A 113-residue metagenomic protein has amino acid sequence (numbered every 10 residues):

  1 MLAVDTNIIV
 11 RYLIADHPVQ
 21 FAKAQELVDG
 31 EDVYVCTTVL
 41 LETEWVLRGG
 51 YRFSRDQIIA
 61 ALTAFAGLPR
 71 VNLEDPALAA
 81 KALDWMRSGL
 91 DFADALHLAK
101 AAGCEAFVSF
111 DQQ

Functional and structural regions predicted by a protein language model:
M1-V35, G50-A60: Short, well-structured N-terminal submotif of metal-dependent ribonuclease cores
I8-V10, I14, W45, D94-K100: Hydrophobic side chains within alpha-helical segments
A15, G30, W45, G49 (+3 more regions): General structural signal for alpha-helix termini and helix-helix connectors
V19, L68-Q112: Active-site neighborhoods of divalent-metal-dependent phosphate/nucleic-acid chemistry enzymes
T37-V39, D111-Q112: Short secondary-structure boundary segments
E42-R70: Active-site-proximal, substrate-binding regions of enzyme catalytic domains and RNA-binding/basic surfaces
